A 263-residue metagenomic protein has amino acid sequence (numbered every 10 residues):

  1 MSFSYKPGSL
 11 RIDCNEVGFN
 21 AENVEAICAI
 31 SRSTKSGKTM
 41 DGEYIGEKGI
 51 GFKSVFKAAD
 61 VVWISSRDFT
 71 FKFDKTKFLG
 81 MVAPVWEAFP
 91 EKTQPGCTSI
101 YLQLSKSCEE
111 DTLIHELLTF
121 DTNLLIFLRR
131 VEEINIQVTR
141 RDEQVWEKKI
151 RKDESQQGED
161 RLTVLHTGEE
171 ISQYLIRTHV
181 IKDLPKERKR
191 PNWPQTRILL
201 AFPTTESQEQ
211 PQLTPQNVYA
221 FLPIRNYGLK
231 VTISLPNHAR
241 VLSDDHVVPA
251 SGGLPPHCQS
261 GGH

Functional and structural regions predicted by a protein language model:
M1-T112: GHKL (Bergerat-fold) ATPase N-terminal catalytic module, capturing the glycine-rich phosphate-binding loop and acidic
S2, K53-F56, W63, A88-Q94 (+4 more regions): A general structural signal for short secondary-structure junctions and capping/turn motifs
E16, D68, K77, K106 (+4 more regions): A broadly conserved detector of short glycine/acidic/proline-rich loop/turn motifs that flank catalytic sites and bind
K48-I50, T119-F120, P215-A220: Short alpha-helical segments and helix-capping/turn motifs at coil-helix boundaries
F78-E170: ATP-binding catalytic core of ATPases
D111-L113, L242-V248: Short conserved micro-motifs at the rims of enzyme active sites and ligand-binding pockets
E132, D142-D245: GHKL/Histidine-kinase-like ATPase module
H246-H263: Short secondary-structure subsegments characteristic of cysteine-rich extracellular domains
